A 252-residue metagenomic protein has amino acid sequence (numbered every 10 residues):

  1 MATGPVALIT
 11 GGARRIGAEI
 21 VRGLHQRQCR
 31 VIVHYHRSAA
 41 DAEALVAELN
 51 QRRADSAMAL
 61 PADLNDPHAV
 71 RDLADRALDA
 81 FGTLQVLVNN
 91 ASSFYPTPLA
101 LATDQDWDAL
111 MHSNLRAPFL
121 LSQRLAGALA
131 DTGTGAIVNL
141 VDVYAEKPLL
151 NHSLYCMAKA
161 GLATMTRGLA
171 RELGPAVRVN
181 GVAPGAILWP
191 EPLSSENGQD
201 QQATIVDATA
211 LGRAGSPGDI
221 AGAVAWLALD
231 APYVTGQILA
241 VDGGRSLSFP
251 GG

Functional and structural regions predicted by a protein language model:
A13-R15: Conserved glycine-rich cofactor-binding loop
R27-A44: Conserved glycine-rich Rossmann-like NAD(P)H-binding loop of the short-chain dehydrogenase/reductase
P98-L99, D106-M111, L193, I205: Substrate-binding pocket helix/loop in short-chain dehydrogenase/reductase
S122, A158, T166: Active-site helix of classical SDR
G127, A170-P175: Alpha-helical segment proximal to the catalytic Tyr-Lys
T134, G174-R178, V234-G236: Short, small/polar-rich loop/turn modules that mediate ligand/substrate recognition or access, typified
S216-V241, S246: C-terminal substrate-recognition "lid" of short-chain dehydrogenase/reductases
